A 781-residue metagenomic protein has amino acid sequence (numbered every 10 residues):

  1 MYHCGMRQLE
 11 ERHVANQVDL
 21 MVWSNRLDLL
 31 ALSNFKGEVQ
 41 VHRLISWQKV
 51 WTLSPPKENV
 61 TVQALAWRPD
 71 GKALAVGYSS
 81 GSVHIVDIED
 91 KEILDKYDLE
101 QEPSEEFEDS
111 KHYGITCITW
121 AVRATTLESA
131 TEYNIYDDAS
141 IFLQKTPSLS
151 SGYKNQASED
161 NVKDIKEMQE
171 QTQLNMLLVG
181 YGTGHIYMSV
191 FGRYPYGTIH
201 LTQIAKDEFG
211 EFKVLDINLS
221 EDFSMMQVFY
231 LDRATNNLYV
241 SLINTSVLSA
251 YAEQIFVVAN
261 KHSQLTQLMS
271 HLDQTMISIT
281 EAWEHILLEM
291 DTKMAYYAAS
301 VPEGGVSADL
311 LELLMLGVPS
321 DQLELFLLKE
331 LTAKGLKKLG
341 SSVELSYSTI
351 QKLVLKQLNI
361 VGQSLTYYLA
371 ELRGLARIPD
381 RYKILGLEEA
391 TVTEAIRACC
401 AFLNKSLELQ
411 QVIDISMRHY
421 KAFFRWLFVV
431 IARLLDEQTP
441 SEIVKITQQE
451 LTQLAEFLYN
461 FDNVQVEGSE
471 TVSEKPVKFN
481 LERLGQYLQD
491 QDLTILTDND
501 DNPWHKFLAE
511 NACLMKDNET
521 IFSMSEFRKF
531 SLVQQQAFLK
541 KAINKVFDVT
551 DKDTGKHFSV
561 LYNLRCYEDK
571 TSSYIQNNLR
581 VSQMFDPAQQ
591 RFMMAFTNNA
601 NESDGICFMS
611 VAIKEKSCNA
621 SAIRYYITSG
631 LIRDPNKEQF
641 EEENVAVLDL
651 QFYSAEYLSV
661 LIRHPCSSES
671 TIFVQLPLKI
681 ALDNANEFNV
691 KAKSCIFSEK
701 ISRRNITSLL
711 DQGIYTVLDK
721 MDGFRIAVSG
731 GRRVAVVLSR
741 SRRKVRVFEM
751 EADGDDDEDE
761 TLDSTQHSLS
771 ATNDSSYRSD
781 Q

Functional and structural regions predicted by a protein language model:
M1-K57, D722, V728-A735, E751 (+1 more regions): N-terminal alpha-helical scaffolding segments that mark the starts of alpha-solenoid/helical-repeat architectures
R7-R12, Q48-P55, E92-K96, G197-I199 (+2 more regions): A short beta-strand motif characteristic of beta-propeller blades
A15-W23, N59-W67, P103-M168, E208-N218 (+2 more regions): Canonical WD40 repeat/beta-propeller blade segments in eukaryotic WD-repeat proteins
V22-L27, A66-G71, A121, E167-L174 (+3 more regions): Loop/turn segments within WD40 beta-propeller blades
K36-V39, S80-V83, T183-I186, N601-D604 (+2 more regions): Loop/turn residues immediately N-terminal
V39-R43, V83-D87, I186-F191, V240-I243 (+1 more regions): WD40-repeat beta-propellers
A234-Q781: C-terminal scaffolding/assembly regions of large eukaryotic complex subunits
